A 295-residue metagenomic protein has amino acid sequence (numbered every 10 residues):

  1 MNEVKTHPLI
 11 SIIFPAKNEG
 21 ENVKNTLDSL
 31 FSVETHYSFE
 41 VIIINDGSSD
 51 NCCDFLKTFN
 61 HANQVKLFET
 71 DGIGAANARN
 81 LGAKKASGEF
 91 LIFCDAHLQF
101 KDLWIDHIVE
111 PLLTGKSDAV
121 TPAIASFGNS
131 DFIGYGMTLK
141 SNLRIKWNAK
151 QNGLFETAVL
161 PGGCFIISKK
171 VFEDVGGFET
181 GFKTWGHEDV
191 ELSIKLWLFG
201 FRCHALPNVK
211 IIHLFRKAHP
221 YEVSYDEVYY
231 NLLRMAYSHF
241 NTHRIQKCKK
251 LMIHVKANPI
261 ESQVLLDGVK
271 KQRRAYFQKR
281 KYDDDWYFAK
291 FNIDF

Functional and structural regions predicted by a protein language model:
D28-S38: Short, acidic, metal-binding catalytic loop of nucleotide-sugar glycosyltransferases
N45-D54, G72: A conserved acidic beta->alpha catalytic loop
T70-A86: Glycine-rich, basic loop-to-helix element that forms the pyrophosphate-binding segment of sugar-nucleotide handling
A76, N148-I166: A recurrent flexible, glycine/aromatic-enriched loop bordering the glycosyltransferase active site that acts as
L91: Short aromatic/hydrophobic "clamp" motif used to bind/position activated sugar donors
D95-Q99: The conserved acidic donor/metal-binding loop of glycosyltransferases
L103-L139: Conserved donor NDP-sugar-binding/catalytic core segment of glycosyltransferases
S224-F295: Terminal low-complexity segments of carbohydrate-biosynthetic enzymes
